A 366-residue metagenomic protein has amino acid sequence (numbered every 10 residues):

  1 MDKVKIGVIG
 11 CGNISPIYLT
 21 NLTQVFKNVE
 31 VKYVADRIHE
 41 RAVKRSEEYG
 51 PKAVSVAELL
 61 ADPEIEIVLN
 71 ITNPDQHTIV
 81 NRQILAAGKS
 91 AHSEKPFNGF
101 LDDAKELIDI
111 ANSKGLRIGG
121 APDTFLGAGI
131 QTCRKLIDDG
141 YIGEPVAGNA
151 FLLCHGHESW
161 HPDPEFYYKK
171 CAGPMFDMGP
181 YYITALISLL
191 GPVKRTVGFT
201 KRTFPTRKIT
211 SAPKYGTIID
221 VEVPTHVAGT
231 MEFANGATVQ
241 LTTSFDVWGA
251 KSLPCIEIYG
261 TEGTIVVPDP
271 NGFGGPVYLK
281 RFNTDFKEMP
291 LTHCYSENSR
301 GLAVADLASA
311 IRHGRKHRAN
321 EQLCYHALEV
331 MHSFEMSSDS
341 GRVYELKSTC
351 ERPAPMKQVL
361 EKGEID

Functional and structural regions predicted by a protein language model:
M1-Y49: N-terminal Rossmann-like dinucleotide-binding module
K3, V29-V31, I65, P145 (+1 more regions): Core-facing hydrophobic residues within beta-strands of well-ordered domains
V29-V31, F286-T292, S309-A327: Glycine- and charged-residue-rich phosphate/anionic-cofactor binding loop of Rossmann-like
K52-P63: Short acidic low-complexity segments
I67, N73-P74, T78-F125, G140: Beta-strand-loop-alpha-helix segment that lines the small-molecule cofactor/substrate pocket of alpha/beta enzymes
L116, G143-A147, S337-D366: C-terminal capping/lid region of NAD(P)-dependent oxidoreductase domains
T124-D220, G341: Predominantly a Rossmann-like dinucleotide-binding segment in NAD(P)-dependent oxidoreductases
T184-F273, G301-H317, M331-F334, C350-D366: Contiguous beta-strand/loop segments that form the cofactor/metal-binding neighborhood of enzyme cores
